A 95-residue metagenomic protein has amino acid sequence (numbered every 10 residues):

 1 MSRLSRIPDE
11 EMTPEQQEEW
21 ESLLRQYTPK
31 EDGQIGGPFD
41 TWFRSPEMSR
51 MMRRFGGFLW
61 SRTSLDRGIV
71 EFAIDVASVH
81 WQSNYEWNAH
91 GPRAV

Functional and structural regions predicted by a protein language model:
M1-R67: Secretory/endomembrane lumenal or extracellular ectodomains immediately following the signal peptide
R50-M51, E71-V95: Conserved alpha-helical segments that form or flank metal/cofactor-binding pockets of metalloenzymes
